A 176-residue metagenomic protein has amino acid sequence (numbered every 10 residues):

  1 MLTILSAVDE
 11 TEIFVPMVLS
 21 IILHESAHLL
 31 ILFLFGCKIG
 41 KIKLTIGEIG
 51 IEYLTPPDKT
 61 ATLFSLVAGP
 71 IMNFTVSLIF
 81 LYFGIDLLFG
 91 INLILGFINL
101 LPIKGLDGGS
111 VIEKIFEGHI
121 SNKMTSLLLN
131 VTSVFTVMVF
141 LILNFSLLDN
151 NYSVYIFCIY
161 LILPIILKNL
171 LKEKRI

Functional and structural regions predicted by a protein language model:
M1-I176: Hydrophobic transmembrane alpha-helices and their immediate loop junctions in multi-pass integral membrane proteins
